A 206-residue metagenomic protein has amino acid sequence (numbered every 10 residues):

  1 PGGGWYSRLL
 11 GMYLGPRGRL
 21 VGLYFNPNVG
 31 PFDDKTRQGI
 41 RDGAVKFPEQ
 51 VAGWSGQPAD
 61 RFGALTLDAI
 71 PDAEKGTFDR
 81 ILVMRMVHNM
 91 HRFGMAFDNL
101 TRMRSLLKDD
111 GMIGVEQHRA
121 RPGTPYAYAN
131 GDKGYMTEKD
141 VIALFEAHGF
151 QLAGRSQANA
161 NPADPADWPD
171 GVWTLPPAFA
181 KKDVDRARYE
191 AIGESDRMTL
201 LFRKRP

Functional and structural regions predicted by a protein language model:
G11-M12, A96-D109: A short glycine-rich, Lys/Arg-flanked "PGG" loop and its adjoining helix->strand segment in the class I
L20-G22, D110-H118: Conserved beta-strand signature within the Rossmann-like core of class I S-adenosyl-L-methionine
K35-D72: S-adenosyl-L-methionine
L67, N89-R102: A short, conserved alpha-helix within the catalytic core of class I
I70-I81: A short acidic, Gly/Pro-enriched loop at the edge of an enzyme's catalytic core that lines a small-molecule cofactor
V115-G131: Short, glycine-/aromatic-enriched active-site segment of Class I SAM-dependent methyltransferases
G134-R155: Short alpha-helix
H148, P165-P206: Core SAM-dependent methyltransferase catalytic element
